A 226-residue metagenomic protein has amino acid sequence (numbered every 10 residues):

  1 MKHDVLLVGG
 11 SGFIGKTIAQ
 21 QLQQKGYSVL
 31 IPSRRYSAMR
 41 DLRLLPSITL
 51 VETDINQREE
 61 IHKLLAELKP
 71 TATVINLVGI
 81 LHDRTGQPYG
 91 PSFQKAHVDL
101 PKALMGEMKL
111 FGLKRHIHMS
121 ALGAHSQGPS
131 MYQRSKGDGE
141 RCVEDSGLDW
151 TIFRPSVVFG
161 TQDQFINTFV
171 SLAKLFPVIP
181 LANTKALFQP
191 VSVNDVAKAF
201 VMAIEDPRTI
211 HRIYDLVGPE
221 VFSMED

Functional and structural regions predicted by a protein language model:
K2, A203-D226: Mid/C-terminal beta-alpha module of Rossmann-like enzyme folds, strongest in SDR-family dehydrogenases/epimerases
H3-Y27: N-terminal Rossmann NAD(P)H-binding glycine-rich loop of SDR-like oxidoreductase domains
S37, L44-A103, E107-L110, L122-S126: NAD(P)H-binding glycine-rich loop region in Rossmannoid oxidoreductase-like domains and their noncatalytic homologs
D83, L122-Y132, V158-D163: Conserved catalytic-site region of short-chain dehydrogenase/reductase
Q94-P101, I117, K136, Q189: Short alpha-helix in the Rossmann-fold core of NAD(P)-dependent oxidoreductases
S120, R141-Q164, S171-K174: Conserved beta-loop-beta element that borders a ligand/cofactor-binding pocket
S156-Q162, N183-V193, Y214-E220: Glycine-rich "substrate-gating" loop/helix at the edge of Rossmann-like oxidoreductase active sites
